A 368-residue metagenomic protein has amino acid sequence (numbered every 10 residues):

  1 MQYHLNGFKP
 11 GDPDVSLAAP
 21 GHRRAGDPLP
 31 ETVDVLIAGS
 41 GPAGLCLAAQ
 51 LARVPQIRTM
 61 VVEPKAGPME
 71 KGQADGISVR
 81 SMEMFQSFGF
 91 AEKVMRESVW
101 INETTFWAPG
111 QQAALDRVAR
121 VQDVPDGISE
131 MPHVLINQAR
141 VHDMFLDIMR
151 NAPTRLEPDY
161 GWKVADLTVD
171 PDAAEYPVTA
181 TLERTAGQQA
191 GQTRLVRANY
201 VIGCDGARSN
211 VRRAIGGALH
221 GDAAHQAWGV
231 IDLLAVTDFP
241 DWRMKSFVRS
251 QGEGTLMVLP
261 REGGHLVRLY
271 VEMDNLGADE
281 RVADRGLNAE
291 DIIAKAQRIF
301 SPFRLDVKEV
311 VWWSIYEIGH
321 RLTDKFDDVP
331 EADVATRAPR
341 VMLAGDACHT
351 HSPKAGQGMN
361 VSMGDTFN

Functional and structural regions predicted by a protein language model:
M1-V35, Q50-R58, E175: Extreme N-terminal leader/targeting segments of oxidoreductases
E31-V33, Q188-Y200, C204, R337: Core beta-strand elements of the Rossmann-like FAD/NAD(P) dinucleotide-binding domain in flavoenzyme oxidoreductases
L36-A38, N137, L195-G206, D346: Short hydrophobic core segments
P42-A49, F145, G203, V310 (+1 more regions): Conserved mid-domain beta->alpha element of the FAD-binding
A49-D75: Glycine-rich FAD pyrophosphate-binding loop
E70-N151, R155, D159-G161, P171-A173 (+2 more regions): Active-site-adjacent segment of FAD-dependent monooxygenases/related oxidoreductases
D147, Y200, C204-D327, A338: Conserved FAD-binding catalytic core of PHBH/FMO-like flavoproteins
Y160-V178, Y316: A conserved short coil-to-beta-strand element within the FAD-binding core of flavoproteins
